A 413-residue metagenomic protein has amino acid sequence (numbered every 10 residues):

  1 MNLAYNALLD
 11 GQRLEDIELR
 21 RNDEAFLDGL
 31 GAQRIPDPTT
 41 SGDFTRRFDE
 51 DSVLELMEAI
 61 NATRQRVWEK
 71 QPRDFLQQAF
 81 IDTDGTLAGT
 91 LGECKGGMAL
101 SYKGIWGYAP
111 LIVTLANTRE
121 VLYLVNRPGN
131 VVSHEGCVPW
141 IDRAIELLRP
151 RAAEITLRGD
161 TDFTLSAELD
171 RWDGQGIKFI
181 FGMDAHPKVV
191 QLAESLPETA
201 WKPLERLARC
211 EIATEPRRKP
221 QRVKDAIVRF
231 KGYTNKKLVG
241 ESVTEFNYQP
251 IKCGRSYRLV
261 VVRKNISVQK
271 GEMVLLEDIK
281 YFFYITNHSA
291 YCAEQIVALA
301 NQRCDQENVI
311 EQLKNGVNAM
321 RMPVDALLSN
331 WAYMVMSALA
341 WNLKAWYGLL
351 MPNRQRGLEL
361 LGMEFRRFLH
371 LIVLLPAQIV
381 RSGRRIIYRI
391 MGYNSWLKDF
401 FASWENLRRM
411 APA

Functional and structural regions predicted by a protein language model:
N2-L3, I17, I35-D37, S41 (+8 more regions): Short, conserved catalytic/metal-binding motifs centered on acidic residues
R13-G29: DNA-recognition alpha helix
I17, A293-L327, W331-A332, M336 (+1 more regions): Short amphipathic alpha-helical "interface-anchor" segments enriched in bulky aromatics
A32, T40-I112: Active-site-proximal, Lys/Arg-enriched surface segment that forms a nucleic-acid-binding/basic interface patch
S101-P150: Electropositive, glycine- and tryptophan-enriched low-complexity nucleic-acid-binding patches
S133-K188: Domain-level cores of phosphate- or acyl-group-handling catalytic modules
K178-V309, N315, A402-A413: An anionic, glycine-rich sequence signature occurring as long contiguous blocks
K344-A413: A short, flexible helix-boundary coil/loop motif
